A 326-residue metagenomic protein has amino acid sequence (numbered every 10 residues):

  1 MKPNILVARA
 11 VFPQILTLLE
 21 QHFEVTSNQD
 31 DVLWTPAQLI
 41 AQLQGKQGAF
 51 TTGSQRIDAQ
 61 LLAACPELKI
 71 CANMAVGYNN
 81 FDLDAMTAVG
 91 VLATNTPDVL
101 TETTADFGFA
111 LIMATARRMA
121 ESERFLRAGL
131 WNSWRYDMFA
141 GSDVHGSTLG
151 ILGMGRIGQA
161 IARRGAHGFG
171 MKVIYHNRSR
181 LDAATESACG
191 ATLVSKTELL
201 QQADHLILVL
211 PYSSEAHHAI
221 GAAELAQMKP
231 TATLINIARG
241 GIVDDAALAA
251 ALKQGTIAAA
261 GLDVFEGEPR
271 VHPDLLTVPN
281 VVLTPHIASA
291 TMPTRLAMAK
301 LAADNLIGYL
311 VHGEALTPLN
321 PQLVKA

Functional and structural regions predicted by a protein language model:
M1-T94, G221: An N-terminal-biased, well-structured beta-alpha scaffold segment characteristic of Rossmann-like dinucleotide-binding
A8, T51-T52, M74, L111 (+2 more regions): Short, well-ordered coil/turn residues at beta-beta hairpins and beta-strand->alpha-helix junctions within
I57-A59, R180-D274: Rossmann-like adenosine-cofactor binding region
A93, T231-A326: Rossmann-like dinucleotide-binding domain for NAD(H)/NADP(H)
P97-T148, A160-R164, G168, A183 (+1 more regions): Phosphate-binding beta-alpha-beta segment of Rossmann-like dinucleotide-binding domains, i.e., the NAD(P)
G150-G153: Conserved N-terminal Rossmann-fold NAD(P)-binding element of oxidoreductases
I157: Hydrophobic/small residue at the entry helix of a nucleotide-binding pocket
H167-E186: NAD(P)-binding Rossmann-fold cofactor-contacting core
